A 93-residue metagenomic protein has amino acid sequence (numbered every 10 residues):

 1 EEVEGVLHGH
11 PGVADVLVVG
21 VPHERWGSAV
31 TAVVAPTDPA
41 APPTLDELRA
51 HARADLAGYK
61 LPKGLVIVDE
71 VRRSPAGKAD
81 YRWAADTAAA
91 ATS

Functional and structural regions predicted by a protein language model:
E1-K60, R72-P75, A85-D86: AMP-binding/adenylate-forming catalytic core of the ANL superfamily
V18, V66-I67: Hydrophobic/anchoring residues in structured secondary elements
P62-G64: Residue-level recognition of the N-termini of beta-strands and the immediately preceding loop/turn
A85-S93: Acidic/polar alpha-helix N-cap and adjacent early helical turns within long charge-rich amphipathic helices/linkers
